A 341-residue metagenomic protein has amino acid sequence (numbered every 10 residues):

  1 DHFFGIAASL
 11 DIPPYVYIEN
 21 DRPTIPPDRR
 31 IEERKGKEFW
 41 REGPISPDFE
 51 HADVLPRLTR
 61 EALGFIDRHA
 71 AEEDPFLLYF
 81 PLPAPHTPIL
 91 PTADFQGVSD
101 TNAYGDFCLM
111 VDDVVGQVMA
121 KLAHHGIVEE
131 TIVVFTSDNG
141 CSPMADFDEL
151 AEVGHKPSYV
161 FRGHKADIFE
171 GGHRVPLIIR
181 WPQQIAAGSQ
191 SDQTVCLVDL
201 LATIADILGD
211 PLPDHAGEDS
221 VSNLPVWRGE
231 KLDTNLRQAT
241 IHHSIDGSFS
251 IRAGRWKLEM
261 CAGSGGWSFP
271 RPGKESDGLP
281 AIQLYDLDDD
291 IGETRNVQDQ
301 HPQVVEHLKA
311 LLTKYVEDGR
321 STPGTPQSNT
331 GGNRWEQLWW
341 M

Functional and structural regions predicted by a protein language model:
D1, A71-L78, I127-V133, R174-V175 (+2 more regions): Loop/turn elements at helix/coil->beta-strand transitions in domains of secreted/extracellular proteins
D1-P44, P143-V175, E259-R271, W335-L338: Core domains of carbohydrate- and sulfate-ester-processing enzymes
I6-L10, L78-P88, F135-P143, D219-S220 (+3 more regions): Short, solvent-exposed turn/loop segments enriched in Gly/Ser/Thr/Pro and often Arg
P14, E19-R22, A62-F107, S142-P143 (+2 more regions): Active-site His/acidic residue clusters
I25, G116-H125, L150-G217, V221-D233 (+1 more regions): Substrate-binding rim/cap in mid-to-C-terminal beta-strand-loop elements of soluble/periplasmic
S46-A52, T101-G105, H164-I168, Q184-T194 (+5 more regions): Active-site rim elements
P75, V111-E149: Metal-dependent active-site segment of extracytoplasmic phospho-/sulfohydrolases and closely related
L200, A253, G263-G266, G273-Q283 (+1 more regions): Long, internal low-complexity/basic segments
